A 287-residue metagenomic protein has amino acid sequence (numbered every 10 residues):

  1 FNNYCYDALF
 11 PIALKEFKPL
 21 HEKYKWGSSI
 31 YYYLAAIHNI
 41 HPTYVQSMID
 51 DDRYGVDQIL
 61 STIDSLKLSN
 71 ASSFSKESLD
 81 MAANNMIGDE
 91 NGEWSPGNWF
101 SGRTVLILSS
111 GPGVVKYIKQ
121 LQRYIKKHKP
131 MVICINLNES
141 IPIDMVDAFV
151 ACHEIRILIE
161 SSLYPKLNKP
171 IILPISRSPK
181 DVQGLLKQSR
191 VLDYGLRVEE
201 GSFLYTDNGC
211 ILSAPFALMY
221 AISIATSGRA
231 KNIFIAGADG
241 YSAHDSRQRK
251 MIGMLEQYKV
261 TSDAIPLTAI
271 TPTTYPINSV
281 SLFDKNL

Functional and structural regions predicted by a protein language model:
F1-L287: Metal-ion/cofactor- or nucleotide/acyl-coenzyme-handling active-site neighborhoods
